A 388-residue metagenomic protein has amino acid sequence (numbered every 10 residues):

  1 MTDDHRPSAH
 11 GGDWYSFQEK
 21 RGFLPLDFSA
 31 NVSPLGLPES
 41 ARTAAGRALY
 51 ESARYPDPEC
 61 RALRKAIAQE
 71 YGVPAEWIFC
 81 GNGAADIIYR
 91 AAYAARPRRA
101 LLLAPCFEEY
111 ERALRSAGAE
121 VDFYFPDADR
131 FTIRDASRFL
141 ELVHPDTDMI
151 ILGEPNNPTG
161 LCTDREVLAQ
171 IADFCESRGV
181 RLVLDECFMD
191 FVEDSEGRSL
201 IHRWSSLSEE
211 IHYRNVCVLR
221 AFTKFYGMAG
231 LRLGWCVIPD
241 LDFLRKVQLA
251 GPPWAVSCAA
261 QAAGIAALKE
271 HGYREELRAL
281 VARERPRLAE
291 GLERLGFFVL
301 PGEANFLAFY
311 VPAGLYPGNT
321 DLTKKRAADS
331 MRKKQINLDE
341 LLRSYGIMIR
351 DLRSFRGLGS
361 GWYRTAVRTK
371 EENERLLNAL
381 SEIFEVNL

Functional and structural regions predicted by a protein language model:
M1-R54: N-terminal "arm"/small-domain region of PLP-dependent enzymes with the aminotransferase-like
P7, Y93-L152: PLP-dependent aminotransferase-like
G36-S40, N215-L300: PLP-dependent aminotransferase class I/II
P56, A68-R90: Short loop-beta-helix segment that forms the pyridoxal 5′-phosphate
P74-I78, R99, E186, R214-N215: Short acidic capping loops at alpha-helix termini that bridge into adjacent secondary structure
I133-D146, P158-F225: Active-site pre-lysine segment of PLP-dependent enzymes
E166, P317-K333, S344-Y345, S354-L388: PLP-dependent enzyme catalytic core of the Aspartate aminotransferase-like
A282, L292-Y345, V367: Conserved PLP-binding catalytic core of the aspartate aminotransferase-like
